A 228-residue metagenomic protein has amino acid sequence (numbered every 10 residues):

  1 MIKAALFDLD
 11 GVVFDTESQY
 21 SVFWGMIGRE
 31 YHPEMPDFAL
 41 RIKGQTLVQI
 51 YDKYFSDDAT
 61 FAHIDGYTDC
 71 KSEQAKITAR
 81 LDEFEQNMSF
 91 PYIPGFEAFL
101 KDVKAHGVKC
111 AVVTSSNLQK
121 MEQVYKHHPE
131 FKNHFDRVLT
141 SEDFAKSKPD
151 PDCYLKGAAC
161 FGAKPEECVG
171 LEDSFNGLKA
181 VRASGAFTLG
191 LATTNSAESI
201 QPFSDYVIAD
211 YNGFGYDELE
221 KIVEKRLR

Functional and structural regions predicted by a protein language model:
M1-K3, K101, N117-R228: Asp-based, Mg2+/Mn2+-dependent phosphohydrolase catalytic module
I2-H106, Q119: N-terminal helical cap/lid subdomain that shapes the substrate entry/recognition surface in HAD-like hydrolases
V12, T16, T114, G177: Ser/Thr-glycine-rich phosphate-binding loops at phosphate-binding pockets of nucleotides, nucleotide cofactors
V12-V13, N87-M88, C110, E142 (+1 more regions): A generic structural signal for short
V13, Y92, C110-V113, K146 (+1 more regions): Conserved SAM-binding loop
H106-V108, A186: Short phosphate-binding/catalytic loops that engage adenosine nucleotides
